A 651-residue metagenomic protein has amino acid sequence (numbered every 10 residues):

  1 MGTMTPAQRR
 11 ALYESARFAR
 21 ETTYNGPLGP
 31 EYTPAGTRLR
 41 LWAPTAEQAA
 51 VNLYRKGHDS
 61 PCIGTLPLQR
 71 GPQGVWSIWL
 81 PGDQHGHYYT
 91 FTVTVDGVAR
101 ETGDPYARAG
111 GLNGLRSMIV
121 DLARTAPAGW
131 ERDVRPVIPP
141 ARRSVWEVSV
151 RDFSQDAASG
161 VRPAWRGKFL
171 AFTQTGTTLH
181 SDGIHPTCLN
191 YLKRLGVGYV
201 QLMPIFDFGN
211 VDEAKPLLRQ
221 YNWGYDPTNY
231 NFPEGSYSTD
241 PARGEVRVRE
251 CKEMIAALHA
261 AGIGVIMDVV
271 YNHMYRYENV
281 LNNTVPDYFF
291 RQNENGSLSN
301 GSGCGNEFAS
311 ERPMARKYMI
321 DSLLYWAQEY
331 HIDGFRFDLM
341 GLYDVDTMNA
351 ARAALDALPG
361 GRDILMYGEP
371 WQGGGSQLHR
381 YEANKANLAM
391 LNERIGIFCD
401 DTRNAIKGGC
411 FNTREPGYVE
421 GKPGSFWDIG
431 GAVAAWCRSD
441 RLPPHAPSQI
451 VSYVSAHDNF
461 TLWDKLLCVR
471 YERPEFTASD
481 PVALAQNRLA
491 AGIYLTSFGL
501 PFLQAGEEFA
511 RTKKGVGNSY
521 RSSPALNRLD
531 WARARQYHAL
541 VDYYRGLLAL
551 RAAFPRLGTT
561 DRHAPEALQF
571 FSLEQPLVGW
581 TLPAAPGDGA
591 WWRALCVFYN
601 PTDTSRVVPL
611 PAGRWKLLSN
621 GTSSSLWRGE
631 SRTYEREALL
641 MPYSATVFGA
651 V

Functional and structural regions predicted by a protein language model:
M1-P34, R70-Q174: The feature marks proteins involved in alpha-glucan
A35-L39: Structural beta-strand segments of beta-rich domains
L41, E47-H58, C62, S605-T622: Beta-strand-rich binding/interaction modules
A43, H85-H87, E630-V651: C-terminal beta-strand-rich structural cap/linker in extracellular carbohydrate-active enzymes
G64-Q69, L218-R219, G224-Y225, L339-P444 (+2 more regions): Active-site-proximal helices and loops of the catalytic beta/alpha 8
A109-A158, I397, R403-S479: Glycine-rich phosphate/pyrophosphate-binding loop and adjacent beta-alpha nucleotide/cofactor-binding cores
R151-Y330, R336-P359, I364-L365, S376-Q377: Substrate-binding/active-site clefts of carbohydrate-active enzymes
P444-K616: Loop/helix patches that line or flank the sugar-binding groove of alpha-linked glycan CAZymes
